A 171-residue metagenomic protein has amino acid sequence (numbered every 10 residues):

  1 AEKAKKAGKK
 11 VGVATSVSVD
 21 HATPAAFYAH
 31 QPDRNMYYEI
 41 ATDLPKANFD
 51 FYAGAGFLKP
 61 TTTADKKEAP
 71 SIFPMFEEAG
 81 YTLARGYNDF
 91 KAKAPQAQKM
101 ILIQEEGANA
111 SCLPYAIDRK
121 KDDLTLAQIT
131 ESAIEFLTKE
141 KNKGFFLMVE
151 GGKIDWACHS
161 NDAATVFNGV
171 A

Functional and structural regions predicted by a protein language model:
A1-I129, I134: Surface-exposed loop and adjacent secondary-structure segments within mature catalytic domains
A22-F27, G107-K120, A133, K141-A171: Active-site His/acidic residue clusters
P95, E140-K141: A structural signal for short secondary-structure junctions
L137: Hydrophobic pocket-lining residues that define ligand/cofactor binding sites across diverse proteins
